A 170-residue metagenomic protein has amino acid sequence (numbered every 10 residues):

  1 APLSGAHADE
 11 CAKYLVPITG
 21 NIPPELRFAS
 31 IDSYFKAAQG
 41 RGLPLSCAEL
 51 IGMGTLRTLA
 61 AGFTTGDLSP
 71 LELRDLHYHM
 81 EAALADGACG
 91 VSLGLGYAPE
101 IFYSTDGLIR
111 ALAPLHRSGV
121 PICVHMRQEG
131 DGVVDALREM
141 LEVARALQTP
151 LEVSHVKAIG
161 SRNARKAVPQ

Functional and structural regions predicted by a protein language model:
A1-C89: Divalent-metal coordination cores built from histidine and acidic residues
D32-F35, Q39-G42, D67-G94, P99-Q170: Histidine/acidic residue-rich metal-binding segments in metalloenzymes
